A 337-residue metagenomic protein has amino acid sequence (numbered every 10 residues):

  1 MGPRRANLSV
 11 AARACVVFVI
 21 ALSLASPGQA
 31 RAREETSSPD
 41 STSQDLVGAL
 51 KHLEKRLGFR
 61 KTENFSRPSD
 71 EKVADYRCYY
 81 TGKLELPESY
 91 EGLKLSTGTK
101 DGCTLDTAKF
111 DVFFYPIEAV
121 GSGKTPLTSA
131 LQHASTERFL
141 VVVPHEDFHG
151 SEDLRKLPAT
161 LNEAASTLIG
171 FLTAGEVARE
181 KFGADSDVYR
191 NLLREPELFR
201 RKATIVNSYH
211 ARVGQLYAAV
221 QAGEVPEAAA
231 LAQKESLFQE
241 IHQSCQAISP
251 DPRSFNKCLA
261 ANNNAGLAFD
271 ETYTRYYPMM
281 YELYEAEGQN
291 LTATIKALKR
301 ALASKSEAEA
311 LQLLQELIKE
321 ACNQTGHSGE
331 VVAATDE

Functional and structural regions predicted by a protein language model:
M1-V10: N-terminal secretory signal peptides that target proteins for export/translocation
A14-S23: Bacterial N-terminal signal peptides
L22-P27, E176: Short hydrophobic alpha-helical membrane-anchoring segments
G28-A32: Boundary at the C-terminal end of the N-terminal hydrophobic targeting segment
R33-S37, F148-S151, A261-N262, P278: Acidic/histidine-rich, surface-exposed loop or edge segments in extracytoplasmic proteins
D45-K202, V206, H210-G214: Acidic/His-rich structured neighborhood in mature extracellular/periplasmic domains
N207-E337: Pan-zinc metallopeptidase signature
